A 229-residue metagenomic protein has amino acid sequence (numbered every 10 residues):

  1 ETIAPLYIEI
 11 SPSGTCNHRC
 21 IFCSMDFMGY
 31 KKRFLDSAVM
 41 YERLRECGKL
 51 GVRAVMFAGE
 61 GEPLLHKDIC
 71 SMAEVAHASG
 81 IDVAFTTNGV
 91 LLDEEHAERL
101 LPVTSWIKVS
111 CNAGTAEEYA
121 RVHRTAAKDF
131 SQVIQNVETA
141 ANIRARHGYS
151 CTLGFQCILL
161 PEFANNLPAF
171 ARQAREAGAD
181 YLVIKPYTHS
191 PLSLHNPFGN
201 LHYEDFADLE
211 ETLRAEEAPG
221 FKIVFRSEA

Functional and structural regions predicted by a protein language model:
E1-F27, K31, G48, A229: N-terminal pre-core extensions flanking Radical SAM catalytic domains
S11, L35-A38, S79-D82, E98-A229: Radical SAM enzyme [4Fe-4S]-AdoMet core and its adjacent flexible, acidic and glycine-rich loops/tails across
P12, M25, G59-G61, G89 (+1 more regions): Short acidic donor-binding/metal-coordinating loop in glycosyltransferase active sites
R19, G51-V52, V103, G178: Short loop/turn motifs at secondary-structure junctions
C20, F85, A174: Conserved, mostly hydrophobic/aromatic
S24, G59, T87, C157 (+1 more regions): Residue-level recognition of beta-strand->loop/alpha-helix junctions
S24, L44, H96, V122-H123: Short, flexible helix/strand-to-coil boundary loops that buttress conserved ligand/catalytic motifs in alpha/beta
G29-T86, V90-P102: Conserved Radical SAM active-site core
